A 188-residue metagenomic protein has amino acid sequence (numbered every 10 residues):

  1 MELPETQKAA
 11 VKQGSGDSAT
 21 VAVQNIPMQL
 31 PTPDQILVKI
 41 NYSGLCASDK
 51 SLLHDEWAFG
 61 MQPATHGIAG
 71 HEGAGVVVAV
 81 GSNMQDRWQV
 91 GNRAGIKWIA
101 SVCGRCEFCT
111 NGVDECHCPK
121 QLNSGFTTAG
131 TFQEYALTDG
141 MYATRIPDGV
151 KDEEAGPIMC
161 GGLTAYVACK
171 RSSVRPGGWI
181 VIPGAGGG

Functional and structural regions predicted by a protein language model:
M1-K8: Eukaryotic N-terminal low-complexity, Ser/Thr- and Lys/Arg-rich leader segments that predominantly function as
K8, E72, N92-R93, F108 (+2 more regions): Residue-level marker of beta-strand positions
G16-A22, A47-S48: Short N-terminal binding/cap micro-motifs at the start of the first secondary-structure element
P27-S43, W57-E107, Y142-G149: Glycine-rich beta-strand-centered segment in the early N-terminal region that forms part of a ligand/cofactor-binding
S48-H54: Cytochrome P450 core scaffold surrounding the K-helix E-X-X-R motif and the conserved "meander" helix-loop region
A94, D148-G188: Mid-domain Rossmann-like dinucleotide-binding core that forms the NAD(H)/NADP(H) cofactor-binding site
W98-T144: Cysteine-cluster motifs in flexible loop/terminal segments that predominantly coordinate metals
